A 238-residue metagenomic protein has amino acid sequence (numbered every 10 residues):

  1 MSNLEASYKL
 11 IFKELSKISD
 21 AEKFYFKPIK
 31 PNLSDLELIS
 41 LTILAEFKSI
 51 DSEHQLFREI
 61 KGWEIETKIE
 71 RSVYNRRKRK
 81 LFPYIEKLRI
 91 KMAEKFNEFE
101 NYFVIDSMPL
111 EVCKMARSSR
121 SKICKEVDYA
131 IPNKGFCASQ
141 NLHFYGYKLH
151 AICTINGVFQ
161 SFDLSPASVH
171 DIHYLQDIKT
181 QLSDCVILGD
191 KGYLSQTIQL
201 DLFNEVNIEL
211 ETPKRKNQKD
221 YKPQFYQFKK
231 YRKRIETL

Functional and structural regions predicted by a protein language model:
M1-L238: Short alpha-helical elements
